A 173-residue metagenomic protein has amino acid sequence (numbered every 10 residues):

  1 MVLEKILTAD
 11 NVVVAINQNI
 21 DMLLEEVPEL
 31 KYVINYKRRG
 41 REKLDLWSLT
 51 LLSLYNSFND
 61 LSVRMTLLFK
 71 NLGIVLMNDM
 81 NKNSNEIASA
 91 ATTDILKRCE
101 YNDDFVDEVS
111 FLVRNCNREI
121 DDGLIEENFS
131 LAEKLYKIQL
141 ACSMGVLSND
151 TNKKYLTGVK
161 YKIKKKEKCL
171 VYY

Functional and structural regions predicted by a protein language model:
M1-Y136: Conserved, hydrophobic alpha-helical core segments of structured domains
E127-S130, Q139, S148, Y155: Short, functionally important structural connectors and interaction interfaces within domains
L135, G145-Y173: Charged substrate- and nucleic-acid-binding regions of tRNA-handling and nucleotidyl-transfer enzymes, centered on
